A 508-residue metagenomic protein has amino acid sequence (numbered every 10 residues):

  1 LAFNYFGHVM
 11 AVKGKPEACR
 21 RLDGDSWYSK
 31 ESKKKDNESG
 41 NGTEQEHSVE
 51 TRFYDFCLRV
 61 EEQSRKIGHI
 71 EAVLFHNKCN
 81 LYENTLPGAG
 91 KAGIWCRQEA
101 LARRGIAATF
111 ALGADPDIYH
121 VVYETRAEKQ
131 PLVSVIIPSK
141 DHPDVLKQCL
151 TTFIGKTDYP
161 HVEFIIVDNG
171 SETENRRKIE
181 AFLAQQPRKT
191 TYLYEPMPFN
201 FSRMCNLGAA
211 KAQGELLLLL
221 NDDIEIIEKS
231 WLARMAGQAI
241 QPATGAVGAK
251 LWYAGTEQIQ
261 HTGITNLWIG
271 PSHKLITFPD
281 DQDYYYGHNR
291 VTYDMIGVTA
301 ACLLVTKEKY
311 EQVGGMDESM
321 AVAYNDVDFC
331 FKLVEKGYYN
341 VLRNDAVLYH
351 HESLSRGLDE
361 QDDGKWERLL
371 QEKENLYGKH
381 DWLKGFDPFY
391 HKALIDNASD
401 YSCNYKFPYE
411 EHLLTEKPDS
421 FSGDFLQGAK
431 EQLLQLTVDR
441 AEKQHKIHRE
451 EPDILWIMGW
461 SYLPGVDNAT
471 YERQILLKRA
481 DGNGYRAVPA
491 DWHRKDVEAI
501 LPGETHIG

Functional and structural regions predicted by a protein language model:
L1, G14, R65-K66, N77-N80 (+1 more regions): Conserved donor NDP-sugar-binding/catalytic core segment of glycosyltransferases
L1-E17, D25-K33, Q45-H47, S202-R203 (+2 more regions): A recurrent flexible, glycine/aromatic-enriched loop bordering the glycosyltransferase active site that acts as
E31-K34, E46-I70, R97, W231-M235 (+2 more regions): A short, conserved alpha-helix in the catalytic core of glycosyltransferases
A89-Q130, L267-D294, T299, N340 (+1 more regions): C-terminal, non-catalytic tails of nucleotide-sugar-dependent glycosyltransferases
T151-H161: Short, acidic, metal-binding catalytic loop of nucleotide-sugar glycosyltransferases
D168-I179, M197, E225: A conserved acidic beta->alpha catalytic loop
L217: Short aromatic/hydrophobic "clamp" motif used to bind/position activated sugar donors
H412-G508: Basic, ligand-binding patches in group-transfer machinery, especially extracytoplasmic/periplasmic segments
